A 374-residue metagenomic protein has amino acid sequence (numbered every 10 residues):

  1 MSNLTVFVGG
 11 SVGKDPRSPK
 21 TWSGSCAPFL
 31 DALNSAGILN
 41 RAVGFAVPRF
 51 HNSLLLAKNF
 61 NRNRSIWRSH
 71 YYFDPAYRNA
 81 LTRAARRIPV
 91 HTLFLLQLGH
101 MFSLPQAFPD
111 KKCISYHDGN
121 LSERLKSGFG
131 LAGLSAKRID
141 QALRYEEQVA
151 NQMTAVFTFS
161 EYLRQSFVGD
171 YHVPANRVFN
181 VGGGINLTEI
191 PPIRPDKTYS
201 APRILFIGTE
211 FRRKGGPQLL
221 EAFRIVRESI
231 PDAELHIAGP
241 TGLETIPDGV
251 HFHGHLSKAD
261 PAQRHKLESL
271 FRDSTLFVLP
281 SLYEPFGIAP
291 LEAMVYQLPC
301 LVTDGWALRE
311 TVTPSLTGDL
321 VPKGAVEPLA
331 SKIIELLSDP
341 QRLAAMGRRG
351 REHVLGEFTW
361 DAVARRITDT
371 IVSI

Functional and structural regions predicted by a protein language model:
S135-V156: Membrane-proximal helix-turn-helix segments that form the acceptor-binding/catalytic region of lipid-linked
Y162, G184: Carbohydrate-associated surface elements
D196-K214, L220-R227, L235: Conserved donor-binding/catalytic core segment of Leloir-type glycosyltransferases
G239-L276: Nucleotide-activated donor-binding/catalytic signature segment of Leloir-type glycosyltransferases, i.e., the conserved
L282: Aromatic "clamp/platform" in nucleotide-sugar-dependent glycosyltransferases that forms part of the donor/acceptor
P299-T303, V312: Short hydrophobic beta-strand element within catalytic cores of glycosyltransferases and related nucleotide-activated
P314-S315, D319-V326, E335-P340: Conserved acidic donor-binding segment of nucleotide-sugar-dependent glycosyltransferases
P328, E335, R342-E357, R366-D369: A short, well-ordered alpha-helix in the C-terminal region of glycosyltransferases
